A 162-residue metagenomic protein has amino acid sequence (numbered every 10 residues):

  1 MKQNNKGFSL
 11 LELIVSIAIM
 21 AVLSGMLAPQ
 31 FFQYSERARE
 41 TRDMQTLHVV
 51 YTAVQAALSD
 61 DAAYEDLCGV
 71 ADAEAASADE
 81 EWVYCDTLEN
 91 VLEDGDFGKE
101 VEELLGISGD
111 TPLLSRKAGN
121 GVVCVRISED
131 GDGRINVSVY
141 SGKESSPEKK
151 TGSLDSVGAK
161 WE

Functional and structural regions predicted by a protein language model:
N4-F31: N-terminal single-pass transmembrane signal-anchor helix
S24, H48-Y51: A cross-family signal for key residues in well-ordered alpha-helices that form functional helical elements
Q30-V49: Aliphatic-rich helix starts adjacent to a transmembrane/signal segment
T52-E74: Alpha-helix exit/C-cap motif
A73-I107: Acidic, glycine-rich loop-and-strand cores that form catalytic or ligand-binding grooves in diverse globular domains
A76-S77, S108-E162: Short, surface-exposed interaction loops/tails
